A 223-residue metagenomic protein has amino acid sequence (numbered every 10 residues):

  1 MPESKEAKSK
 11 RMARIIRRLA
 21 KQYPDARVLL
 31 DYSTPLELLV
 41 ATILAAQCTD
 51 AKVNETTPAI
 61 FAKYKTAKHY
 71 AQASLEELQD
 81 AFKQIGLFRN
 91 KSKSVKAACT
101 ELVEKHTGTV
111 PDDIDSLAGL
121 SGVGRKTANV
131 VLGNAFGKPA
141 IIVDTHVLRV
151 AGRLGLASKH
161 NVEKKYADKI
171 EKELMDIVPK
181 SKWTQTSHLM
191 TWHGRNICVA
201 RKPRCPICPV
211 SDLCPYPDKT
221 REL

Functional and structural regions predicted by a protein language model:
P2-L223: Catalytic cores of DNA base-excision repair glycosylases
